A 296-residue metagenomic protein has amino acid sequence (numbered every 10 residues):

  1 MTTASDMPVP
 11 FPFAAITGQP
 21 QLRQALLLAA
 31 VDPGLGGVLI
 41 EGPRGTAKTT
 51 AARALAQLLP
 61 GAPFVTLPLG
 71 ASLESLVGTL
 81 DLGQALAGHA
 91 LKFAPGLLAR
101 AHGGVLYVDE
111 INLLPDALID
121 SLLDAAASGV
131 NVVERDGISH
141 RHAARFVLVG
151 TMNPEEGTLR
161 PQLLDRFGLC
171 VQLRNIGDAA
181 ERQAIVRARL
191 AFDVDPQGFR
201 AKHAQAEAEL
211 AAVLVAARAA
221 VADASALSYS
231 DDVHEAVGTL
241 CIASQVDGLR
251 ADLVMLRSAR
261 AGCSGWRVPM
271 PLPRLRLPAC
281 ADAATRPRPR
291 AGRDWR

Functional and structural regions predicted by a protein language model:
T2-R23, S244-Q245: Dynamic helix-loop-helix/coil hinge segments at AAA+ ATPase domain boundaries and subdomain interfaces
L27-A30, A85-L106: Conserved alpha-helical scaffold flanking the Walker A/P-loop in AAA+ ATPase domains
A30-L69: Walker A/P-loop
L35, E41-P43, L86-L97, I111 (+2 more regions): Conserved Walker
I40-E41, T66, L106-V108, D124 (+2 more regions): Structural recognition of the conserved hydrophobic beta-strand(s) that form the central parallel beta-sheet of P-loop
A47-T50, T239-I242, D247, S264-R296: C-terminal engagement/docking regions of AAA+ P-loop ATPases
S72-L73, A99-A126, T158-R166, A179-R182: Conserved AAA+/SF3 P-loop NTPase catalytic/coupling segment centered on the Walker-B
L73-G78, L159-A219: Conserved AAA+ ATPase core "coupling" helix
